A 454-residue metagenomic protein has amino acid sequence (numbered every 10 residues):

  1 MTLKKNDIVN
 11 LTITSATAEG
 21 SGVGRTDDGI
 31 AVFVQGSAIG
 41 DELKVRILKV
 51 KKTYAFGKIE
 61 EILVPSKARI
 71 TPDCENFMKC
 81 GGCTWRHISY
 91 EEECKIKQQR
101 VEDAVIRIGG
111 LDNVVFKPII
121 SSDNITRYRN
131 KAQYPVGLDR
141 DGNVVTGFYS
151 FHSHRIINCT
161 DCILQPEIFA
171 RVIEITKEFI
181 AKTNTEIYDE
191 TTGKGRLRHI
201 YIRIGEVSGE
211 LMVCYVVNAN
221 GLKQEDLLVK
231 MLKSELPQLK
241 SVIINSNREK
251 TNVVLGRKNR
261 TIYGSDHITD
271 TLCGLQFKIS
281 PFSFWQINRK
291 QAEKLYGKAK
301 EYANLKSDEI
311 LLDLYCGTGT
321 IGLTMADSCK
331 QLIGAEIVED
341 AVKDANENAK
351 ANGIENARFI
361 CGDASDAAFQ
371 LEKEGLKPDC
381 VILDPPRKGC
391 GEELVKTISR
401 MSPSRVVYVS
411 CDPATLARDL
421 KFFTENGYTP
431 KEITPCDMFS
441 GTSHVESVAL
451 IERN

Functional and structural regions predicted by a protein language model:
M1-N76, R358, D366: Terminal RNA-binding accessory module
L3-N10, A18, K223-N454: Rossmann-like S-adenosyl-L-methionine
G22-D27, G147-S150, C214-V216, A345: Short, acidic/hydrophobic/Gly-rich beta-strand patch recurrent on exposed beta strands that often constitutes part
G40, Q165, N288: Short, conserved phosphate/pyrophosphate- and ester-handling motifs at nucleotide-, phospho-/glycolipid
R46-V50, P135-D139, R203-V207, N454: Short beta-strand micro-motifs enriched in acidic
E60-P72, G81-I187, V207, L222: Extended interfacial segments that mediate partner engagement and assembly in macromolecular machines
K117-I125, E190-T191, R198-R203, P435-M438: Short, solvent-exposed loop/turn elements at beta->coil junctions and helix N-caps that rim active or binding pockets
I202, S208-N218, Q276-S280, C380: Short, aliphatic-rich beta-strand segments
